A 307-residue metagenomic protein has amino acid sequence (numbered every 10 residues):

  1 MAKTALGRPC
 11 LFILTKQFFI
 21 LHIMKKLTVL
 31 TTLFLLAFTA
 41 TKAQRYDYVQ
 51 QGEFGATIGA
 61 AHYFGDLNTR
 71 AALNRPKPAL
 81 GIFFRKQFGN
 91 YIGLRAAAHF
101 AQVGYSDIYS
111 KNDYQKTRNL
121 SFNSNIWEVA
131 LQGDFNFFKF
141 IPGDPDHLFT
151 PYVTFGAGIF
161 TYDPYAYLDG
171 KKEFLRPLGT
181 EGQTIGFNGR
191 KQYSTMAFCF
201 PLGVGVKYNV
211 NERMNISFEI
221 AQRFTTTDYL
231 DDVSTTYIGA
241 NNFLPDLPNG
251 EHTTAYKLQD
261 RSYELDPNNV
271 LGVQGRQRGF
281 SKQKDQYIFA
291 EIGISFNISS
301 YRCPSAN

Functional and structural regions predicted by a protein language model:
Q44-R85, P164, D285-E291, S295-R302: Short glycine/proline- and aromatic-enriched beta-strand/turn motifs that initiate or cap beta-hairpins
Y46-Y48, A72-P76, N123-W127, P145-H147 (+2 more regions): Short sequence motifs at beta-strands and strand-loop junctions characteristic of Gram-negative outer-membrane
A56-A60, I82-K86, L131-F137, F155-I159 (+3 more regions): Residues on the lipid-exposed face of transmembrane beta-strands in outer-membrane beta-barrel proteins
Y63-T69, G104-Y109, P142, Y162-Y167 (+3 more regions): Outer-membrane beta-barrel proteins
F64-R70, Y114-N123, F140, G186-Q192 (+1 more regions): Extracellular loop and loop/strand-boundary signature of outer-membrane beta-barrel proteins
Y91-L94, I141, R213-I216, S300-C303: Repeated loop/turn-to-beta-strand initiation elements of outer-membrane beta-barrel proteins
I92, A97-P177: Gram-negative (and chloroplast) outer-membrane scaffold detector with strong preference for beta-barrel transmembrane
I159-S281: Outer-membrane beta-barrel transmembrane domain signature
